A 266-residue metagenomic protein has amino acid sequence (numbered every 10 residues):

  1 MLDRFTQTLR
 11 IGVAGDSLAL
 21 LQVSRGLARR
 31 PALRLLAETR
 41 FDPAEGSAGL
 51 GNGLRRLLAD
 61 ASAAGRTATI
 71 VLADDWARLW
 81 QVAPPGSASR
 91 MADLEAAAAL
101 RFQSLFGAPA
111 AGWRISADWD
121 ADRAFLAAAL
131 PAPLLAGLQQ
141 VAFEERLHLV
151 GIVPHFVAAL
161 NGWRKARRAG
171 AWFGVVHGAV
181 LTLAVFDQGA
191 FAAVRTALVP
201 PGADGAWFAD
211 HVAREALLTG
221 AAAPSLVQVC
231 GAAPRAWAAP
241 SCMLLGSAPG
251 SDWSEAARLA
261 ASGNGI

Functional and structural regions predicted by a protein language model:
M1-I266: Hydrophobic/aromatic-enriched cytosolic interaction surfaces used to assemble or bind macromolecules
